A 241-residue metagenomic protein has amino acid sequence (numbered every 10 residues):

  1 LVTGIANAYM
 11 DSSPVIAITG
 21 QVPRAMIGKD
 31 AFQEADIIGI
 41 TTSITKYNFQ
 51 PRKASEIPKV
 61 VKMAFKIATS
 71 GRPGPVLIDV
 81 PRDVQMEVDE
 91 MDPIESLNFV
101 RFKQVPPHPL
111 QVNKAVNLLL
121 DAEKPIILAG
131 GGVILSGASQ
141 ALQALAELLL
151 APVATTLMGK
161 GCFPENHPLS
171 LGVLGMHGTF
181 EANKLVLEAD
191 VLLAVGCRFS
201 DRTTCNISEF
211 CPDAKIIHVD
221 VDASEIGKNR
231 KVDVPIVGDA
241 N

Functional and structural regions predicted by a protein language model:
L1-N241: N-terminal alpha/beta PP-like core and its mobile active-site loop of ThDP/TPP-dependent enzymes
